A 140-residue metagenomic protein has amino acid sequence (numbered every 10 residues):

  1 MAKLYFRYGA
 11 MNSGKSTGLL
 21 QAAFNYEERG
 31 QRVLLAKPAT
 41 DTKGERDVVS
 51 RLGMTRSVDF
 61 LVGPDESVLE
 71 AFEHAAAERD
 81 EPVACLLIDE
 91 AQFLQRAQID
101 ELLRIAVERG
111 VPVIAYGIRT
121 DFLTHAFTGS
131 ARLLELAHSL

Functional and structural regions predicted by a protein language model:
M1-A77, D121-R132: Conserved P-loop
A22, A97-I105, G129: A short acidic, amphipathic alpha-helical/loop segment
A75-D80, I105-R109: Conserved catalytic network of the ASCE P-loop NTPase/AAA+ motor domain
D89-A91, I118: Walker B catalytic acidic pair
F93-Q95, F122: Catalytic P-loop NTPase motifs of RecA-like helicase/translocase cores
I105-S130: Sensor-1/coupling segment of RecA-like P-loop NTPase cores
S130-L140: A short helix-turn-beta junction within AAA+ P-loop NTPase domains corresponding to the substrate/partner-engaging
